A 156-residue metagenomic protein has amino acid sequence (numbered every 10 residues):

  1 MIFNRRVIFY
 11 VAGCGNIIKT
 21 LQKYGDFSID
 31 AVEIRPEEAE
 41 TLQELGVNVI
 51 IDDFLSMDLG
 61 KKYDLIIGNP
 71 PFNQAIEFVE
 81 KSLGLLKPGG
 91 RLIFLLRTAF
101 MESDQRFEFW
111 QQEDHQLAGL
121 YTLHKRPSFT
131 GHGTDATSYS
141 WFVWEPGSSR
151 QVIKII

Functional and structural regions predicted by a protein language model:
M1-I156: Class I S-adenosyl-L-methionine-dependent methyltransferase catalytic core
